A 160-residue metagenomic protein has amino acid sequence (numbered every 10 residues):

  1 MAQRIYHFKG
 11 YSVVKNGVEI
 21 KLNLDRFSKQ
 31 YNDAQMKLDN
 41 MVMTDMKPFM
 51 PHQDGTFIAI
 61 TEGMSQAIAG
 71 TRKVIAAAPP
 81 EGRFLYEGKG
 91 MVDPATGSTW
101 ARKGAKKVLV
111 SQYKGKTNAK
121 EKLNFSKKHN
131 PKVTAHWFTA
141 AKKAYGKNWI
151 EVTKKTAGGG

Functional and structural regions predicted by a protein language model:
M1-G82, D93-G160: Short, Lys/Arg-rich flexible segments
F84-G90: Short conserved micro-motifs at the rims of enzyme active sites and ligand-binding pockets
